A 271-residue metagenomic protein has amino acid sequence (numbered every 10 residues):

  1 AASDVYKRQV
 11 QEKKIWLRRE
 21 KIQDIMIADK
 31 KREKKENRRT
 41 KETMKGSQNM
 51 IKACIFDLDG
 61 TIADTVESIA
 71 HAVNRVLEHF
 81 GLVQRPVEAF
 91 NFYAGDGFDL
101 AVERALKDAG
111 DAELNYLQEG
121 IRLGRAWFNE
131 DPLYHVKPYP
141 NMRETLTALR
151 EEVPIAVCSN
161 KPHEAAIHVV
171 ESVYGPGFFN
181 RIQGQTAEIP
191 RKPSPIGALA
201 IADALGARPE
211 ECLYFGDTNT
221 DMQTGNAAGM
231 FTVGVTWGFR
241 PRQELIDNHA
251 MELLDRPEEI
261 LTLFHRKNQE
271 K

Functional and structural regions predicted by a protein language model:
A1-Y6: Short, small-residue-biased leader/transition segments that mark boundaries at the very start of proteins
L17, D24-I25, K30-E36, T40 (+1 more regions): Short, positively charged and aromatic/hydrophobic N-terminal segments
S47-K52, P162-H163, I167-K271: Asp-based, Mg2+/Mn2+-dependent phosphohydrolase catalytic module
N49-R143, E151, G175-P176: N-terminal helical cap/lid subdomain that shapes the substrate entry/recognition surface in HAD-like hydrolases
I55-D57, C158, F215: Generic enzyme active-site microenvironment
T61, V73, T145-V170: Substrate-recognition element of Asp-dependent hydrolases with the DxDx(T/V) motif
V83, P154-I155, F231, M251: Residue-level detector of anion-binding/catalytic polar loops
